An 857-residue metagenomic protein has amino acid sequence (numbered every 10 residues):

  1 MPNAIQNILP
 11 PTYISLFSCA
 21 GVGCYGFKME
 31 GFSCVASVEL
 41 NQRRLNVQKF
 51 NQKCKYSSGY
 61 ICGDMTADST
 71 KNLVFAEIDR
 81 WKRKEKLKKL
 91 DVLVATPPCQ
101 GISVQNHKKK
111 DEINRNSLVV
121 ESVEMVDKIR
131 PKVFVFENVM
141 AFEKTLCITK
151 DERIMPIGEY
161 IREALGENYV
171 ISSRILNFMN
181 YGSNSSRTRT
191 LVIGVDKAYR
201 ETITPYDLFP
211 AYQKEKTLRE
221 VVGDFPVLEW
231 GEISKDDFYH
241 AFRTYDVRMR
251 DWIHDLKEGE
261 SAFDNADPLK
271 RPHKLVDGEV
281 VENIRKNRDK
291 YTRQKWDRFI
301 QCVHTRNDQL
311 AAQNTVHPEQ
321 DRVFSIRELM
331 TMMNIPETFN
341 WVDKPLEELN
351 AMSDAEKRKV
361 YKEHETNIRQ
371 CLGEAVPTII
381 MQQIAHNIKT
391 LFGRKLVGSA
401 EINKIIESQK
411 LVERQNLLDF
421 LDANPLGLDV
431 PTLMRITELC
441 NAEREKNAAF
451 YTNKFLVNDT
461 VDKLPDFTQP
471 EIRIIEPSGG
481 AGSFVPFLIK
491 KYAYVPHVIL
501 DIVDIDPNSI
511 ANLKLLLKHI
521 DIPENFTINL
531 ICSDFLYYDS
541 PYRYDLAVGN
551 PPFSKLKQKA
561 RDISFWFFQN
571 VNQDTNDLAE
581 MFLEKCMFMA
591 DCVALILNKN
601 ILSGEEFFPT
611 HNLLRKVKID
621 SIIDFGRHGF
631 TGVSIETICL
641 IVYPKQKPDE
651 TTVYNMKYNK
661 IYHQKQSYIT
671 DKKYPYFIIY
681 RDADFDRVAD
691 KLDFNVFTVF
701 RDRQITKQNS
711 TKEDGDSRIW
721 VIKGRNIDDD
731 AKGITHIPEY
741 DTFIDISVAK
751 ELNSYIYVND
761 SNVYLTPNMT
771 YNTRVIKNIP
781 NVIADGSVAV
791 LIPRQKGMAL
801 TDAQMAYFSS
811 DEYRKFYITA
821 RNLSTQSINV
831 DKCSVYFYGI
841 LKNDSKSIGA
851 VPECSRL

Functional and structural regions predicted by a protein language model:
M1-N7, K362-E365, R369-T390, R394-Y494 (+3 more regions): Class I S-adenosyl-L-methionine
P2-I129, M140-K144, I148-R153, I531 (+1 more regions): Core alpha/beta nucleotide-donor-binding catalytic domains of modification enzymes
C34-V35, V498-D501: Short beta-strand element of Class I
K49-S58, L513-N525: Short, conserved SAM-binding/catalytic segment of Class I S-adenosyl-L-methionine-dependent methyltransferases
E77-I78, R83-L90, C99-K290, G604-D690 (+1 more regions): Class I S-adenosyl-L-methionine
R162-L165, S172-R174, N180-T190, G194 (+8 more regions): Signature of N6-adenine DNA methyltransferases within the class I
R243-A400, E713-L857: C-terminal target-recognition/interaction regions appended to catalytic cores
D682-K732: Low-complexity, Lys/Gly-biased intrinsically disordered segments
